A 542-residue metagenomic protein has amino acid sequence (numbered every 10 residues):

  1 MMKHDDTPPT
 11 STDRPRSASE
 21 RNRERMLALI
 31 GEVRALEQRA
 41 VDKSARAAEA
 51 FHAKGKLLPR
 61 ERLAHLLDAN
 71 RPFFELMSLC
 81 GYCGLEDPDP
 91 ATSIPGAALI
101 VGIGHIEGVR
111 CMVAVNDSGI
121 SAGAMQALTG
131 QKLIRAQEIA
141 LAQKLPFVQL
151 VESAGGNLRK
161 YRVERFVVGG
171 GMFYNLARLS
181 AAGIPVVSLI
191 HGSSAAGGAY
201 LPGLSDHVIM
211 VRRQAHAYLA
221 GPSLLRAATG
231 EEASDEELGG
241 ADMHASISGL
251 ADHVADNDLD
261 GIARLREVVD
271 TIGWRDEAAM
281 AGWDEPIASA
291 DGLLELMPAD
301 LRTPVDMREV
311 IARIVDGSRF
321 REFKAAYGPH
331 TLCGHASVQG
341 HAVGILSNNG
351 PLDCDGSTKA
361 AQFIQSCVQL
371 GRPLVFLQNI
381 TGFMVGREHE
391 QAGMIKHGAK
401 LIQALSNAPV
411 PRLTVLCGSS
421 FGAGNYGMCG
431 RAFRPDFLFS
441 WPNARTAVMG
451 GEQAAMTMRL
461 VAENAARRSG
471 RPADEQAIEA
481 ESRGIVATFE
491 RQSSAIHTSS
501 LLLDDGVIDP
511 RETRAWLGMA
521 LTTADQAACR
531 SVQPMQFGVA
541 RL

Functional and structural regions predicted by a protein language model:
M2-L542: Ligand-binding clefts of soluble mixed alpha/beta catalytic domains
